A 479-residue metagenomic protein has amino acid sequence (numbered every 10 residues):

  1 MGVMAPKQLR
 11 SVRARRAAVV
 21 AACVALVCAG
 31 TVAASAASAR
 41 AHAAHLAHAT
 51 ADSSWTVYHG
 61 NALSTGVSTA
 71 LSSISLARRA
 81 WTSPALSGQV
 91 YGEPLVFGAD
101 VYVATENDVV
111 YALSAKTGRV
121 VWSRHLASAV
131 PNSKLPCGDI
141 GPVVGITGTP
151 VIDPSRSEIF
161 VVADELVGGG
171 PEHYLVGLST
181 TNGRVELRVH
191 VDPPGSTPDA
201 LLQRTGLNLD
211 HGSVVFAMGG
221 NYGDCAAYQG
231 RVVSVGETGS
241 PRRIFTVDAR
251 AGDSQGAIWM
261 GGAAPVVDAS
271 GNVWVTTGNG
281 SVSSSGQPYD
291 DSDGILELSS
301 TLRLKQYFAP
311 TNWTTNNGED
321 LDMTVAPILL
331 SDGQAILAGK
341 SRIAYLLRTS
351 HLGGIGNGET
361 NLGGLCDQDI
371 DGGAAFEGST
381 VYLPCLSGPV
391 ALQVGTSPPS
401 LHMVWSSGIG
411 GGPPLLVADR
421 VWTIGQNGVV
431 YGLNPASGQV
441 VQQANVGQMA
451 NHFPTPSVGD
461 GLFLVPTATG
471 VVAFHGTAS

Functional and structural regions predicted by a protein language model:
M1-V3: Short, Lys/Arg-enriched N-terminal segments with co-localized hydrophobic residues within the first ~10-30 amino acids
A5-A37: Secretory targeting and sorting signals
A36-S479: Noncatalytic, solvent-exposed loop/strand surfaces of beta-propeller-type extracellular/periplasmic domains
